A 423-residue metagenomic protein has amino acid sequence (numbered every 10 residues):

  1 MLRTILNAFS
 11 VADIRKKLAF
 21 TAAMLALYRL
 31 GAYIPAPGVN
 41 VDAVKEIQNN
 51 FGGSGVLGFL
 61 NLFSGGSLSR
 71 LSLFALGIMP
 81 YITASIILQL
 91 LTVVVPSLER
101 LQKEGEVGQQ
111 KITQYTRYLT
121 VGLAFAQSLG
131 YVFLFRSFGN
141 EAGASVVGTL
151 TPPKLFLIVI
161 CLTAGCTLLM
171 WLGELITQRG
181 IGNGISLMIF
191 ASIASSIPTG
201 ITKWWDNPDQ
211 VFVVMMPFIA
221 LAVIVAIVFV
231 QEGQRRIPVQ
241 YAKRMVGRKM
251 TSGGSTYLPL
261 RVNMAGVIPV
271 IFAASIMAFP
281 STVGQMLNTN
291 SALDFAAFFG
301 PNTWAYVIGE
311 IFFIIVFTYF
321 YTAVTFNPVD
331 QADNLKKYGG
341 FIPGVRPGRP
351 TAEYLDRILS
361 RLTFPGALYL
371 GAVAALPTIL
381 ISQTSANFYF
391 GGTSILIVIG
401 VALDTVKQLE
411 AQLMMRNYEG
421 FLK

Functional and structural regions predicted by a protein language model:
M1-Q102, E106-K423: N-terminal cationic and glycine-rich segments that engage phosphates or anionic surfaces
